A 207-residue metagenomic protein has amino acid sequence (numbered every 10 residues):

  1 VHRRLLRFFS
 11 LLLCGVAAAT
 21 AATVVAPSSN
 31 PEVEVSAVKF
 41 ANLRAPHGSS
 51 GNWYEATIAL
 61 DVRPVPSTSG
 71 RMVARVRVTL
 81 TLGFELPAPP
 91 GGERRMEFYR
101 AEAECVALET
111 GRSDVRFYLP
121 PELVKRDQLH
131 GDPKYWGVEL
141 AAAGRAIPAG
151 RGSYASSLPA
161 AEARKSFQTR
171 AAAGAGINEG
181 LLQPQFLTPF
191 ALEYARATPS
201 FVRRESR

Functional and structural regions predicted by a protein language model:
V1-L12: Bacterial N-terminal signal peptides that target proteins for export
L12-A22: Hydrophobic h-region of N-terminal signal peptides that target proteins for export in Gram-negative bacteria
A22-S50, A171-R207: Short, compositionally biased P/S/T/A/G/V-rich stretches that sit at domain boundaries
A41, R63, Y118-P120, A141: A structural detector for beta-sheet-dominated domains
H47-V65, S69-R77: Contiguous beta-strand segments within globular domains
R63, S67-T68, A143, A163-S166 (+2 more regions): Surface-exposed extracytoplasmic segments
T68-P133: Structured domain cores in non-transmembrane regions
V76-G83, E122-A173: Internal, hydrophobic beta-strand segments that form the core of beta-sheet-rich folds
